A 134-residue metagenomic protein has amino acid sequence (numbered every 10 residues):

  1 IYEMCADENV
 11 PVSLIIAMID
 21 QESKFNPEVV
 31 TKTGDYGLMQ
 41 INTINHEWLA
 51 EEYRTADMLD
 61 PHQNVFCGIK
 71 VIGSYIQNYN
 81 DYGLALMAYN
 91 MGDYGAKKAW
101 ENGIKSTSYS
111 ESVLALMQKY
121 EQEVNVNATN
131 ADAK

Functional and structural regions predicted by a protein language model:
I1-F25, V124: Export/targeting segments at the very N-terminus of extracytoplasmic proteins
Y2-E3, S13-I16, F66-G73, G83 (+3 more regions): Solvent-exposed, polar/charged alpha-helical surfaces in well-ordered, non-transmembrane soluble domains, broadly
E3-A6, D20, T43, K70-Q77: Short glycine/serine- and small hydrophobic-enriched flexible loop segments
I19-E22, N42-I44, Y89-N90: Active-site-proximal beta-strand/loop segments in catalytic clefts of secreted hydrolases
K24-V30, E47, D93-A99: Secretory-pathway/luminal and periplasmic proteins that interact with or process carbohydrate-rich
K32-E52, G68, V113: Substrate-binding/active-site groove segments that recognize and process beta-1,4-linked N-acetyl-hexosamine
R54-N64: A short, structured beta-strand-centered segment in the mid-to-C-terminal lobe of catalytic cores from group-transfer
N78, G83-A133: Catalytic and substrate-binding regions of cell-wall glycan-acting enzymes that process beta-1,4-linked
